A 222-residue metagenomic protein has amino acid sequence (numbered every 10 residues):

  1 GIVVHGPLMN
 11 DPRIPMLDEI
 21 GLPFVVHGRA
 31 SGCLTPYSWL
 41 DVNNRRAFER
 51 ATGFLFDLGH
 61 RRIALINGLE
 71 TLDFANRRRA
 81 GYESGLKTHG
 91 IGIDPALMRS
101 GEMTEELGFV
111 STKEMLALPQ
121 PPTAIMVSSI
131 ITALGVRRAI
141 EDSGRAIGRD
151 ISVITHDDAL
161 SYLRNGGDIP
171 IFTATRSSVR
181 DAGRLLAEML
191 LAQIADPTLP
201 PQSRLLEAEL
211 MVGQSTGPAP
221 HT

Functional and structural regions predicted by a protein language model:
P7-E49, I131, D157-F172: Flexible loop/hinge segments that line or gate small-molecule binding clefts
M9, T71, R78, I131-A133: Alpha-helix capping/helix-boundary segments
D18, K87, E141: Anion (oxyanion) recognition and catalysis
L40-L65, A80, E105-E114, A133 (+1 more regions): Hydrophobic alpha-helical segments within soluble ligand-binding/sensing domains
A51-H89, Q202-S215: An alpha-beta-alpha
L65, E83-F109: Short beta-strand elements in bilobed, periplasmic/extracellular small-molecule ligand-binding domains
K113-T222: Flexible loop/turn connectors
